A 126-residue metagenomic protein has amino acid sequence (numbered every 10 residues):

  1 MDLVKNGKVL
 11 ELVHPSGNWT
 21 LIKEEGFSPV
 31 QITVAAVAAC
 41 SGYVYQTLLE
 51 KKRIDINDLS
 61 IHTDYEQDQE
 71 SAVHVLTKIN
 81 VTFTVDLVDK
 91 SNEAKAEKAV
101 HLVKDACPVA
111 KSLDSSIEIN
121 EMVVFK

Functional and structural regions predicted by a protein language model:
M1-A36, Y45-K126: Extended beta-strand/beta-hairpin segments
